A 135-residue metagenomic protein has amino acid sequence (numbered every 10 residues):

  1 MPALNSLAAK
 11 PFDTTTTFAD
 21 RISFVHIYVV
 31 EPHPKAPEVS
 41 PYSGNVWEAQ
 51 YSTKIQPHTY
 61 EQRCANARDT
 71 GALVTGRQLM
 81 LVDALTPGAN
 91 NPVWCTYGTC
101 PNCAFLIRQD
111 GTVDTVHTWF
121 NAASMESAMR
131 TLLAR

Functional and structural regions predicted by a protein language model:
M1-V74, P87-N90: Structural microenvironment flanking redox-active thiols in thiol-disulfide oxidoreductases
P2-N5, E126, R130: Amphipathic, non-transmembrane alpha-helical secondary structure
K10-P11, V46-Q50, N102-L106, A128-R130: Short, surface-exposed linear patches
V74-R77, V82-A128: Thiol/disulfide oxidoreductase modules built on the thioredoxin-like
L133-A134: Short, hydrophobic alpha-helical segments
